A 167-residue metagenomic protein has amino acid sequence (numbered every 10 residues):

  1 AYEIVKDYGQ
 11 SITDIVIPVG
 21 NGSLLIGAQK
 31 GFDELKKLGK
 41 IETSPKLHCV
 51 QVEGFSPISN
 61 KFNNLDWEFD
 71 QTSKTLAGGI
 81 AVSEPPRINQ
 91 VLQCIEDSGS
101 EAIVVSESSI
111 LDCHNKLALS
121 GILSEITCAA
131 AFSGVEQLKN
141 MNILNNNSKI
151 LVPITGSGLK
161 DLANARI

Functional and structural regions predicted by a protein language model:
A1-L38, L111-N115: Active-site/ligand-binding-proximal alpha/beta "capping" segment
Y2-I4, V16, L47, I95 (+3 more regions): Buried hydrophobic positions in well-ordered alpha/beta secondary-structure cores of metabolic enzymes
K6, Q29-E34, Q93, S133-N140: Short glycine/serine- and small hydrophobic-enriched flexible loop segments
D14-P18, E42-Q51, N147-P153: Beta-strand segments within the central parallel beta-sheet cores of soluble alpha/beta enzyme folds
V19-A28, I58, A129-V135, K160-L162: Short glycine/serine/threonine-rich phosphate/pyrophosphate-binding segments that cradle anionic phosphate groups
S23-L24, C49-P57, V152-A163: Short, mixed-charge aromatic SLiMs
E34-I126, I167: Active-site/ligand-binding loops adjacent to catalytic centers
E42, F69-Q71, A129-I167: Phosphate-binding loop/pocket of nucleotide- and phosphate-handling active sites
